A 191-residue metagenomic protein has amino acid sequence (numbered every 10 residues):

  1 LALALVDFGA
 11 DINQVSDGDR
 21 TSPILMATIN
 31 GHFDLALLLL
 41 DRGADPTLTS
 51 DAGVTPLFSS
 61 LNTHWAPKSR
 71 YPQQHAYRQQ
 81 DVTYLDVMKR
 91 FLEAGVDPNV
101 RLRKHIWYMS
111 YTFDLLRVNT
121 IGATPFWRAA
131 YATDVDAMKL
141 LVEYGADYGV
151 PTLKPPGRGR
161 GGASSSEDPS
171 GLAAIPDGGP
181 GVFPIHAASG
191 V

Functional and structural regions predicted by a protein language model:
L3, D34-L37, F58, D86-K89 (+3 more regions): Solvent-exposed, polar/charged alpha-helical surfaces in well-ordered, non-transmembrane soluble domains, broadly
L3-D11, L37-D45, K89-D97, K139-D147: Ankyrin repeat domain, specifically the short helix-to-loop turn at the C-terminus of the second helix of each repeat
S16-D17, S50, L102, N119 (+2 more regions): Ankyrin repeat boundary/linker residues
D19-R20, G53, G122, P155 (+1 more regions): Start-of-repeat signature of ankyrin repeats
M26-H32, S59-Y84, Y111-T120, R128-D134 (+4 more regions): Ankyrin repeat A-helix N-terminal signature
T49-D51, S59, K68-P72, R101-R103 (+3 more regions): Short, solvent-exposed loop/turn and secondary-structure capping segments
I106-M109, L116, K154-V182: Surface-exposed intrinsically disordered loops and tails
